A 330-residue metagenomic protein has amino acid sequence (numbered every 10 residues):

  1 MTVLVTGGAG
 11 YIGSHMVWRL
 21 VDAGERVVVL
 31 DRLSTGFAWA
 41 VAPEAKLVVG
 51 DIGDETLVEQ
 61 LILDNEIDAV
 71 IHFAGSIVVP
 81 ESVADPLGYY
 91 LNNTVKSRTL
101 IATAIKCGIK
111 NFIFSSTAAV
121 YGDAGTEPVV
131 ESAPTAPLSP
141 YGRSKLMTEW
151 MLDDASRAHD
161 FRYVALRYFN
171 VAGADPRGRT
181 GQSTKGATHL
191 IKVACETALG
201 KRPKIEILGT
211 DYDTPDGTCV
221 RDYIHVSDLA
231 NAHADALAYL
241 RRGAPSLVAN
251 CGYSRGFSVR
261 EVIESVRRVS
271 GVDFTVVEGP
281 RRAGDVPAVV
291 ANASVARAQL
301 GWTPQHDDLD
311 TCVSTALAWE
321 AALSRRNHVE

Functional and structural regions predicted by a protein language model:
M1-A174: N-terminal Rossmann-like NAD(P)+-binding domain of SDR-like oxidoreductases, especially those catalyzing
G7, L47-V48, Q60, H72 (+9 more regions): Short, flexible active-site loop motifs that bind/organize anionic cofactors or intermediates
G50, S183-A187, R255, Q305: Residue-level signature of the cytosolic catalytic core of signaling kinases
G53, I77, Y89, G186 (+3 more regions): Glycosyltransferase donor-binding loop in the core domain
Y90, L138-L146, T180-K192, D222-Y223: Short-chain dehydrogenase/reductase
P176-A187, E196-T197, P203: Hydrophobic, Gly/Ser/Ala-rich alpha-helical and linker tracts in large acyl-processing enzymes of secondary/lipid
I191-E330: C-terminal substrate-binding subdomain of Rossmann-fold SDR/epimerase-dehydratase oxidoreductases
